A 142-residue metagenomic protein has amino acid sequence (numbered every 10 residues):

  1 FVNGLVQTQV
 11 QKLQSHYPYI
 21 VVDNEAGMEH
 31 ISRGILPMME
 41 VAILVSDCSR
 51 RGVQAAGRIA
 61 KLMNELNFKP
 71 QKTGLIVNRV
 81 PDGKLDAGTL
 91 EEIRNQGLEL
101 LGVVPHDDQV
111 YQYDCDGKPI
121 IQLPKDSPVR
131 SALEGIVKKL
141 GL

Functional and structural regions predicted by a protein language model:
F1-V103, Q112: Conserved catalytic-core segment of NTP-binding enzymes
D86, D126-V129, L133: Generic structural signal for well-ordered, non-membrane alpha-helical segments in soluble metabolic enzymes
H106: Active-site donor-binding loop signature of nucleotide-sugar glycosyltransferases
D116-S127: C-terminal boundary of histidine-terminating zinc-finger modules
A132-L142: C-terminal alpha-helix
